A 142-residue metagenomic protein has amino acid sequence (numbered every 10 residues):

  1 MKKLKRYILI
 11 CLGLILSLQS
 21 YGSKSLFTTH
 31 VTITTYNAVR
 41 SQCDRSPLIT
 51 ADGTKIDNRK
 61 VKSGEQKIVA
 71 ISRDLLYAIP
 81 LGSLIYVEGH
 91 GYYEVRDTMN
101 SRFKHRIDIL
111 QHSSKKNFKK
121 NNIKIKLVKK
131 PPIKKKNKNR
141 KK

Functional and structural regions predicted by a protein language model:
K3-C11: Sec-dependent signal peptide recognition, specifically the positively charged N-region followed immediately by
L12-Y21: Hydrophobic h-region of N-terminal signal peptides that target proteins for export in Gram-negative bacteria
Y21-K142: Solvent-exposed, well-ordered loop and adjacent helix/strand elements within mature globular domains that form
